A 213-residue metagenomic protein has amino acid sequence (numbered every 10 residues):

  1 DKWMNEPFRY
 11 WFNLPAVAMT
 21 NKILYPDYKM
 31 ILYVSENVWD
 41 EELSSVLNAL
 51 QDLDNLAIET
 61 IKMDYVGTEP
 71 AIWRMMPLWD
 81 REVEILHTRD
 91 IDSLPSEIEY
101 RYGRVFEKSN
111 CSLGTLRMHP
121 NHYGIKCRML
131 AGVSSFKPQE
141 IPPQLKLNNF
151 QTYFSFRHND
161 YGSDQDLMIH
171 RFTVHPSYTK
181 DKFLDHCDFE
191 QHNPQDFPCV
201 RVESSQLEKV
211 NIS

Functional and structural regions predicted by a protein language model:
D1-Y65: N-terminal anchoring/stem segment of glycosyltransferases
T20, S45-V46, P77, E99-G103: A short acidic, amphipathic alpha-helical/loop segment
I31-L32, L113-L116, V133-S135: Structural recognition of the beta-strand scaffold that forms the well-ordered cores of secreted hydrolase catalytic
Y65-W73: A short, glycine-/small-residue-rich helix N-cap motif at loop->alpha-helix starts within glycosyltransferase
R74-I85: Active-site nucleotide-sugar/metal-binding loop of Leloir-type enzymes
V83-L94: Short beta-strand-to-loop acidic/aromatic patch adjacent to the donor-nucleotide binding site
P95-R128: Conserved donor-nucleotide/metal-binding helix-loop-beta segment in metal-dependent transferases, i.e., the alpha-helix
N121-Y123, M129, V133-S213: Catalytic core and acceptor-binding pocket of nucleotide-sugar-dependent glycosyltransferases
